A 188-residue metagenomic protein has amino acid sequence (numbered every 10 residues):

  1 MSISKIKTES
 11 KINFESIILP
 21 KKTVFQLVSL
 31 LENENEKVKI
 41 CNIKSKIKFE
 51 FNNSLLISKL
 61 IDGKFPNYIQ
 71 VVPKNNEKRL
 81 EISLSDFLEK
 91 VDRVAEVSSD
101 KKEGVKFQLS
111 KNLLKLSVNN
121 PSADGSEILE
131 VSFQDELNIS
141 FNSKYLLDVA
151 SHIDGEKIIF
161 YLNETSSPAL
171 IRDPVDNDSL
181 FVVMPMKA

Functional and structural regions predicted by a protein language model:
M1-S2, S10-I61, N76-A188: DNA polymerase processivity clamps
N67-Y68: Specificity-determining recognition surfaces
V71-K74: Short hinge/gating elements
